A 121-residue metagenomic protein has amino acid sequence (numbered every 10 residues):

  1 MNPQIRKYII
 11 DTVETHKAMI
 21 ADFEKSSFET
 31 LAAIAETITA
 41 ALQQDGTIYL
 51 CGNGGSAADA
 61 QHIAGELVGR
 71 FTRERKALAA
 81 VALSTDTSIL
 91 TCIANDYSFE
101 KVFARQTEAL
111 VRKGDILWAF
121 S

Functional and structural regions predicted by a protein language model:
M1-S26: Generic N-terminal amphipathic, Lys/Arg-enriched alpha-helix
R6, F28-L31, A80, E100: Short, structured helix-loop boundary elements
M19, S26, Q44-D45, K113: Structured helix-beta-strand junction loops
E24-Q44: A short, well-structured juxtamembrane/interface segment
A40-V111: Glycine-rich, small/polar surface segments that engage phosphate groups of diverse ligands
K113-S121: C-terminal binding/interaction regions
